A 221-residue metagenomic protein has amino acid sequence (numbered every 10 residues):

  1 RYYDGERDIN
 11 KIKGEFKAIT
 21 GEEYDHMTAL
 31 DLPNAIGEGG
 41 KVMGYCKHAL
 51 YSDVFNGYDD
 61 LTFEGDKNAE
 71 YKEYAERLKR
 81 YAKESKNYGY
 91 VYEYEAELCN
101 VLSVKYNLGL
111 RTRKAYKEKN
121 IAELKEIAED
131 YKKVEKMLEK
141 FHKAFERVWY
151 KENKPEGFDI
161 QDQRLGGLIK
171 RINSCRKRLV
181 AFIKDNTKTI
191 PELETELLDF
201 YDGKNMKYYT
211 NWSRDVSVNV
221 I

Functional and structural regions predicted by a protein language model:
R1-I221: Substrate-binding groove of N-acetylhexosamine-processing glycoside hydrolases
